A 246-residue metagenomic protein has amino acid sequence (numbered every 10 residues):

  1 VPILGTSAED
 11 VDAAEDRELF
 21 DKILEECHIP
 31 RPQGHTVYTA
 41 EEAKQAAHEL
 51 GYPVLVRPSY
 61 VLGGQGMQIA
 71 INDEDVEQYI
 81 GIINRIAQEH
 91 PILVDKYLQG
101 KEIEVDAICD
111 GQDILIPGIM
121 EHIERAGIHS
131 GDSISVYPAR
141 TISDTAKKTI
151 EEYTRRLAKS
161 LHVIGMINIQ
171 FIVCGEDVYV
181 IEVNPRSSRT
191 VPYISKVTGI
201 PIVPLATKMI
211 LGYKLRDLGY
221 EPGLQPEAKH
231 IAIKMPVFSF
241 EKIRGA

Functional and structural regions predicted by a protein language model:
V1-E15, P30-H35: A short, GP-enriched loop/loop-strand-helix hinge that lies immediately N-terminal to, or at the N-terminal rim
V1-G5, L19-I23, C27-H28, L50-P53 (+2 more regions): ATP-dependent carboxylate activation and anion-phosphoryl transfer catalytic cores that bind Mg-ATP to form
E15-D16, T39, I150: Residue-level preference for nonpolar/small residues embedded in alpha-helices
H35-T39, I69-N72: Short acidic-hydrophobic, aromatic-tinged amphipathic segments that line or gate anion-handling sites
E42: Short acidic active-site motifs
